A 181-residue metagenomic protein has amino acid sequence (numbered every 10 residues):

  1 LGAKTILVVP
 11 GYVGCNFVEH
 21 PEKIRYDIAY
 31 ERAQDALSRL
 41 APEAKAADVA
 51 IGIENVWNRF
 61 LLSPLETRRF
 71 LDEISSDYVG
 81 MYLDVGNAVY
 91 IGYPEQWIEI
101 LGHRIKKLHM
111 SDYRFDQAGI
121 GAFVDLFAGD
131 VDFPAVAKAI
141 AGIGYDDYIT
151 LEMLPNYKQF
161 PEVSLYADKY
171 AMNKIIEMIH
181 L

Functional and structural regions predicted by a protein language model:
L1-G80: Active-site acidic/histidine proton-transfer and metal-coordination neighborhood in alpha/beta enzyme cores
S38, F60-G80, G86-L181: Histidine-acidic metal/acid-base catalytic patches
